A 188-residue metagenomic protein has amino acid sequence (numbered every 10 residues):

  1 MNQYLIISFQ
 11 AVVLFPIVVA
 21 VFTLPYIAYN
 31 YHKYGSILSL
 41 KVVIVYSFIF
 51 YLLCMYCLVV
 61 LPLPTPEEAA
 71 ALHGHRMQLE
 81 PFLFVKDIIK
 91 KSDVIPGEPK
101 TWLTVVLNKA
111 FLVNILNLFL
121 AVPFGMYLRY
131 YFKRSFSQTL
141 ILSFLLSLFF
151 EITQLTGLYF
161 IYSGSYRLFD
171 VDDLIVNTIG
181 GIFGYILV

Functional and structural regions predicted by a protein language model:
M1-Y166, Y185-V188: Bulky hydrophobic segments
